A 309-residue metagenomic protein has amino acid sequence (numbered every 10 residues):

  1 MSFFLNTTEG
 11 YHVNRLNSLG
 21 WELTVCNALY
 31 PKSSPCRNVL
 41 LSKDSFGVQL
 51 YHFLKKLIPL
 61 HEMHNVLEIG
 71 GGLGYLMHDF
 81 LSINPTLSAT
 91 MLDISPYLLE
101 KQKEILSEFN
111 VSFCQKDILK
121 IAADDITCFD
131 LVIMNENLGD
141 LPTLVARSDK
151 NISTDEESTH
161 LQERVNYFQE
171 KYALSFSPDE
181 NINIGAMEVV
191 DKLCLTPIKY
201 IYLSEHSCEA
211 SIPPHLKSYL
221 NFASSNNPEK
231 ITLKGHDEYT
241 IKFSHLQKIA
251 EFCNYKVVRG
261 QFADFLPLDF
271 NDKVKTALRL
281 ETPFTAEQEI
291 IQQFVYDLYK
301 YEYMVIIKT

Functional and structural regions predicted by a protein language model:
R15-L60: Class I SAM-dependent methyltransferase Rossmann-like catalytic core, especially the SAM/SAH-binding loop
E62-G72: Conserved class I S-adenosyl-L-methionine
L73-T86: Conserved SAM-binding loop of SAM-dependent methyltransferases across substrates and taxa, primarily the Class I
S88-D93: Conserved SAM-binding motif I beta-strand of class I
S95-Y97: Conserved SAM/SAH-binding beta-strand->alpha-helix loop
Q102-K103: Conserved SAM-binding loop
L119, F129-N151, Y172-N181: A short SAM/SAH-binding and catalytic strip from SAM-dependent methyltransferases
S204-T309: Rossmann-like AdoMet/SAM-dependent catalytic core
